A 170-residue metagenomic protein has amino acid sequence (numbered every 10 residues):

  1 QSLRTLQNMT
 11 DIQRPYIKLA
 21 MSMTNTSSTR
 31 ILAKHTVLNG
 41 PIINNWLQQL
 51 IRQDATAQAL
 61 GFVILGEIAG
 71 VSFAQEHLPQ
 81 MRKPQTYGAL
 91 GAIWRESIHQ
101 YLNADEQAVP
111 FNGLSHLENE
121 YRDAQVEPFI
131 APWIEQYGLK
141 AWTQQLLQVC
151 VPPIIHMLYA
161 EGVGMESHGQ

Functional and structural regions predicted by a protein language model:
Q1-V149: Nucleotide/phosphate-binding site architecture used for ATP/NTP-dependent chemistry
W142-Q170: Conserved catalytic-core segments centered on acid/base and nucleophilic motifs
